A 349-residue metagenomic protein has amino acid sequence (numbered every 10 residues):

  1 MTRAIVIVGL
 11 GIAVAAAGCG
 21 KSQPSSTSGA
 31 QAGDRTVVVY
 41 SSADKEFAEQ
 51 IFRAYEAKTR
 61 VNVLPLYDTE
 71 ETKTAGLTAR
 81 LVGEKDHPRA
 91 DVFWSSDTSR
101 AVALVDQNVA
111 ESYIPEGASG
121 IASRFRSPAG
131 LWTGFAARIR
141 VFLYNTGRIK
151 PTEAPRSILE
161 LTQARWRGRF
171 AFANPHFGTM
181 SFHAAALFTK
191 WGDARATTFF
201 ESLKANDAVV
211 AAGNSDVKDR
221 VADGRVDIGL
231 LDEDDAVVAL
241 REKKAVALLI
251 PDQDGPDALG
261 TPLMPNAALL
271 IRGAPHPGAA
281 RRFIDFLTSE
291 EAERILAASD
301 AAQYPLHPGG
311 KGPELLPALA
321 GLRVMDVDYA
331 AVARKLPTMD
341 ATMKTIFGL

Functional and structural regions predicted by a protein language model:
A15-G18: C-terminal motif of bacterial Sec signal peptides marking the signal peptidase cleavage site
G20-S22, T27-R100: Early extracytoplasmic/lumenal segment of secretory-pathway proteins
E49, E71-A110, A118-S127, K218 (+1 more regions): Pocket-flanking alpha-helical
P88-F93, E111-F142, L159, R169-F172: A structural signal for short loop-to-beta-strand junctions that line the ligand-binding cleft of periplasmic/secreted
R124, R138, F199-K204, V210-A211 (+2 more regions): Periplasmic-binding protein-like
V141-R148, T189, L263-H276, I295-L296: A bilobed periplasmic-binding-protein/Venus flytrap-type ligand-binding module shared by bacterial periplasmic
G168-P175, F286-G310: Periplasmic-binding protein-like
P175, T179-F182, A186-D254: Ligand-binding pocket segment of bilobal, Venus flytrap-like solute-binding proteins
